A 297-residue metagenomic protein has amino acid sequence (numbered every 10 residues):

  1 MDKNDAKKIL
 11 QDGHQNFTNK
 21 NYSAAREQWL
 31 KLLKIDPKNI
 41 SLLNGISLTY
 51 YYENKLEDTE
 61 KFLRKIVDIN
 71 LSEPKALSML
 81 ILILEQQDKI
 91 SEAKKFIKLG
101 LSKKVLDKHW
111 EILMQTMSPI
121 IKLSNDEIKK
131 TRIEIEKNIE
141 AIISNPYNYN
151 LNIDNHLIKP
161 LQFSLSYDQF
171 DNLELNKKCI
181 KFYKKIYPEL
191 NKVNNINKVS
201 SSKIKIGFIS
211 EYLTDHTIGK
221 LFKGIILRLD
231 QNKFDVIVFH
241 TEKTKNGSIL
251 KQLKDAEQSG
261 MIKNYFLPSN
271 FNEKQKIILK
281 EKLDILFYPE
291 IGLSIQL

Functional and structural regions predicted by a protein language model:
M1-L297: Alpha-helical solenoid repeat scaffolds of the TPR/TPR-like class and their adjacent stem/linker regions that mediate
